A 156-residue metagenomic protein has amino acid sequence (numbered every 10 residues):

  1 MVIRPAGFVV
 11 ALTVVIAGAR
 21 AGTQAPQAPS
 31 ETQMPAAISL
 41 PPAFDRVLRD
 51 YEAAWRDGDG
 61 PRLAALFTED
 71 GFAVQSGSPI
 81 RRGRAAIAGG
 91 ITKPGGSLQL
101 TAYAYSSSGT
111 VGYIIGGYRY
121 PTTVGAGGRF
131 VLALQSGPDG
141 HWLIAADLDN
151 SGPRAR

Functional and structural regions predicted by a protein language model:
M1-P5: Positively charged n-region of N-terminal signal peptides that target proteins for export
G7-A17: Bacterial N-terminal signal peptides
R20-E69, A155-R156: Short, low-complexity N-terminal intrinsically disordered segments enriched in polar/charged residues
P26, G127-R156: Short beta-strand edge/turn micro-motifs at domain boundaries
L66, D70-R81: A short gly/proline-enriched turn/hairpin at secondary-structure junctions
F67, Y118-Y120, L148-N150: Short beta-strand segments enriched in hydrophobic/aromatic residues within well-folded beta-rich domains
A73-V74, I114, I144: Short hydrophobic/aromatic-rich beta-strand segments that constitute the beta-sheet cores of beta-sandwich/beta-barrel
A86-G127: Surface-exposed, charged secondary-structure patches
